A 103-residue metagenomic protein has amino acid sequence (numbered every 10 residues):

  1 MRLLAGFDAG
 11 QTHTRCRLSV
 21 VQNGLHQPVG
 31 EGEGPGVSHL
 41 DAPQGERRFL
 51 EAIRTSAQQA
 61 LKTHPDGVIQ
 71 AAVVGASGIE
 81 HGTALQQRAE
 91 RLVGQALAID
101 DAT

Functional and structural regions predicted by a protein language model:
L3-R48, V68: Short glycine-rich, Thr/Ser-proximal phosphate-binding strand/loop in the N-terminal lobe of ATP-dependent enzymes
S38-D41, A57-A98: Short beta-strand-loop/turn "lid" adjacent to the catalytic site in phosphate-handling enzymes
R47, E51, A84-Q87: Generic alpha-helical secondary structure signal
F49-Q59: Glycine-rich, highly charged phosphate/nucleotide-binding loops
A102-T103: Active-site nucleophile and cofactor-binding loops and adjacent substrate-binding regions of central metabolic enzymes
